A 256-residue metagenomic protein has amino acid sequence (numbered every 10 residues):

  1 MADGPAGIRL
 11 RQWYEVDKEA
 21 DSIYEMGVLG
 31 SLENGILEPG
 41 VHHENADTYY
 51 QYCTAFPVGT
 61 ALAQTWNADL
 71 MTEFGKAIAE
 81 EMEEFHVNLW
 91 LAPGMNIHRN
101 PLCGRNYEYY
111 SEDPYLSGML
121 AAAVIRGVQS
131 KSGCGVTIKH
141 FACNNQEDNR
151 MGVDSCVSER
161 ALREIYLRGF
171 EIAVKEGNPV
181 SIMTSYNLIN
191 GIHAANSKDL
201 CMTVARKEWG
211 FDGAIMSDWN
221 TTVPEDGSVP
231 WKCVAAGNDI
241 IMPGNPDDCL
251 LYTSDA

Functional and structural regions predicted by a protein language model:
M1-S254: Glycoside hydrolase catalytic-domain context in secreted enzymes
